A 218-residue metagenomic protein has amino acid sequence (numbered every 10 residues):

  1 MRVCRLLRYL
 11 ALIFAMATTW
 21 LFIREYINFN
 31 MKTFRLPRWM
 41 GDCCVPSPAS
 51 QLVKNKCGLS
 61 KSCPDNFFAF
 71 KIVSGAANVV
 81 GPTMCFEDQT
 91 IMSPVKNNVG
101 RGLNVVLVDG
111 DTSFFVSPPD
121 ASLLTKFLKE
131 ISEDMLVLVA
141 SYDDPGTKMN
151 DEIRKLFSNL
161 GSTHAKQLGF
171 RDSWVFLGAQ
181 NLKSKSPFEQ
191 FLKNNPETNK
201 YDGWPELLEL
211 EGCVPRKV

Functional and structural regions predicted by a protein language model:
M1-L136, S141-V218: Short acidic-hydrophobic catalytic motif
